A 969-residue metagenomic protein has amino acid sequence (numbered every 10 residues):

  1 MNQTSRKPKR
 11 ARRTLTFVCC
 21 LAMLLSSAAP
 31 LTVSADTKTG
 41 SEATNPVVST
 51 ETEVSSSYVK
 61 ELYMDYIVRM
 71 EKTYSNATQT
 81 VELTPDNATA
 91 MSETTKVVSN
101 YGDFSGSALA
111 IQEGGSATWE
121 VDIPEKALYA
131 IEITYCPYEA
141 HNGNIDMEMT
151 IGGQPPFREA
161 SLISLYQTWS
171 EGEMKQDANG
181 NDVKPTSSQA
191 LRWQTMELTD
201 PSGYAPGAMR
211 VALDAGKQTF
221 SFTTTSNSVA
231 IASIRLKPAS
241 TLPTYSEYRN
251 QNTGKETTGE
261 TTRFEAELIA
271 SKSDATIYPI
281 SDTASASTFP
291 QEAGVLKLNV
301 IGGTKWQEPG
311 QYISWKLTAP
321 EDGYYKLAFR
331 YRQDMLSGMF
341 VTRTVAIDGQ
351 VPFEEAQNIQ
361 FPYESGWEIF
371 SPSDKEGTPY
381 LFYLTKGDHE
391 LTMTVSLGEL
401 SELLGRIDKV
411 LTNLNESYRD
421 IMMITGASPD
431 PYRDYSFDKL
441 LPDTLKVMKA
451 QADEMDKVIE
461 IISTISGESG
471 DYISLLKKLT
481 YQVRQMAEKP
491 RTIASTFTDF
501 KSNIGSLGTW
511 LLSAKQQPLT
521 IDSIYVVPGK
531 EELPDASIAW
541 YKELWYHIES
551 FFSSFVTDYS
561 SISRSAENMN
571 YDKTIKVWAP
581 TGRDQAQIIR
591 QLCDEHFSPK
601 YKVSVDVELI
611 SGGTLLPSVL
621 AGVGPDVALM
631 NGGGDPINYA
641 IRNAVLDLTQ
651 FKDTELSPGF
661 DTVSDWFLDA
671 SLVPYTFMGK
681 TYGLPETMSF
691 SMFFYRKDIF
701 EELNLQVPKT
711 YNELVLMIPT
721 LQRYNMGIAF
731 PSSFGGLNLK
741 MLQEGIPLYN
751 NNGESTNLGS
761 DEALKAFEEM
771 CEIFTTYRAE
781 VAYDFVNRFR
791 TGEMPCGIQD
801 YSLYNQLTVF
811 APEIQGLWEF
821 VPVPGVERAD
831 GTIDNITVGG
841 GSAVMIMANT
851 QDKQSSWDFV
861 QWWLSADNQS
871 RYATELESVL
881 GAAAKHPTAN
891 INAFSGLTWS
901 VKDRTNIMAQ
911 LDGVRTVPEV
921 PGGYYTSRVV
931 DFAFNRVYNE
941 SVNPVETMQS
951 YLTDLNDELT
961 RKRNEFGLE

Functional and structural regions predicted by a protein language model:
D36-G529: Extracytoplasmic
G153-Q154, T342-T344, G349-V351, V826 (+4 more regions): Mature extracytoplasmic/periplasmic domains
F353, E468, T492, T496 (+3 more regions): C-terminal capping/gating helix-and-loop segments adjacent to ligand/active sites or protein-protein/ligand interfaces
V556-Y571, D635-M692, V715, E762 (+1 more regions): Hinge/lid segment of periplasmic solute-binding proteins
E595-F667, P674-T676, D698-Q706, E793-C796 (+4 more regions): Extracytoplasmic "Venus flytrap"/periplasmic binding protein-like
A640-N643, T649, D665-V707, M726 (+5 more regions): Periplasmic solute-binding protein
E754-A782: Glycine-centered hinge/linker elements that transmit conformational signals in sensory and ligand-binding systems
I773-D852, D858: Extracytoplasmic/periplasmic substrate-binding proteins
